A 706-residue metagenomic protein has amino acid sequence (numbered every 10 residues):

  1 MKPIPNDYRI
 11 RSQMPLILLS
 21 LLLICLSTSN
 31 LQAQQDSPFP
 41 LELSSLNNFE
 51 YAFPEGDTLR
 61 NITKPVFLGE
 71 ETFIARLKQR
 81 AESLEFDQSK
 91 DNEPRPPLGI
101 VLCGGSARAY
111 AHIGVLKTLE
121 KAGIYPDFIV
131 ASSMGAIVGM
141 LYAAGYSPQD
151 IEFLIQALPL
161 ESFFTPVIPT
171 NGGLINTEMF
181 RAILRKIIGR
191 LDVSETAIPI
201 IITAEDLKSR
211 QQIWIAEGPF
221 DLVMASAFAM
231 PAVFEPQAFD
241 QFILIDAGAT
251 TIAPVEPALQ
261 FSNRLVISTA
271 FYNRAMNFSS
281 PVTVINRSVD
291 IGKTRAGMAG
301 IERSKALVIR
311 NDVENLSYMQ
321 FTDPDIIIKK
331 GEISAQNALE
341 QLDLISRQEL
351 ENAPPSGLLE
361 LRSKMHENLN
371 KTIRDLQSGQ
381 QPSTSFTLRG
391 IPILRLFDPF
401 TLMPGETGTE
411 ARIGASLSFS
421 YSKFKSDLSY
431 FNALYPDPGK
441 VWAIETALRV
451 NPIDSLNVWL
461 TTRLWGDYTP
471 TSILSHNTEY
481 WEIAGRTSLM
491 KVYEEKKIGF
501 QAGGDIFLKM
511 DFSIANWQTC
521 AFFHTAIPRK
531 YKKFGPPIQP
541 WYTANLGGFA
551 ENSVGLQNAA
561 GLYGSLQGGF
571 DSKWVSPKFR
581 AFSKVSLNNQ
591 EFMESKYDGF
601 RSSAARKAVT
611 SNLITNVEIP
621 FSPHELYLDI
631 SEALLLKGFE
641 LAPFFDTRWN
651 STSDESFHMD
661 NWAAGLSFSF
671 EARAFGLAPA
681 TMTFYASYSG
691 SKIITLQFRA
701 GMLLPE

Functional and structural regions predicted by a protein language model:
M1-S12: N-terminal secretory signal peptides that target proteins for export/translocation
I17-S27: Bacterial N-terminal signal peptides
Q34-S132, L141-L434, W442: Patatin-like phospholipase
S378, P382-T384, G405-A415, P438-I444 (+10 more regions): Residues that define the transmembrane beta-barrel architecture of outer-membrane proteins
P382, T387-R395, T401-P404, C520-F645 (+3 more regions): C-terminal outer-membrane beta-barrel translocator/porin domains of Gram-negative envelope proteins and their
F386-G390, D398, A415-L417, S426-N432 (+12 more regions): Membrane-embedded beta-strand positions of outer-membrane beta-barrel proteins
F419-K425, P438, V450-L456, K491-E495 (+8 more regions): Outer-membrane beta-barrel strand-turn architecture
G665-F668, K692-E706: Outer-membrane beta-barrel "beta-signal"
